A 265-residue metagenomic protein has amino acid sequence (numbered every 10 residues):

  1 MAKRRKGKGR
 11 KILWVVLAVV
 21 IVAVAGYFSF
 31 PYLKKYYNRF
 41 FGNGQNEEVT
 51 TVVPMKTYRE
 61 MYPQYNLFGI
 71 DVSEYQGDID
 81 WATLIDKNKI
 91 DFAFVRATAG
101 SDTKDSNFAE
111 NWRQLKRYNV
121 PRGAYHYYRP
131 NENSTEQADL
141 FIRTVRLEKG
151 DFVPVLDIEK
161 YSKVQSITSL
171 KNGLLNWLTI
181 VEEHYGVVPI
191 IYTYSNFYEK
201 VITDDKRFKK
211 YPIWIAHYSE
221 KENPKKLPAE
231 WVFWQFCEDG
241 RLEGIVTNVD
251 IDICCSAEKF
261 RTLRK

Functional and structural regions predicted by a protein language model:
M1-R10: N-terminal Lys/Arg-rich, disordered targeting/topogenic segments
W14-P31: Hydrophobic membrane-insertion alpha-helices, especially the h-region of bacterial N-terminal signal peptides
G26-N43: Hydrophobic single-pass membrane-insertion segments
R39-F41, V120, K265: Catalytic-site microenvironment of enzymes that process N-acetyl-hexosamine-containing cell-wall polysaccharides
N46-E74, R207-K265: Functionally critical loop-and-helix segments that line ligand-binding/catalytic clefts of soluble enzyme domains
M55, Y62-G77, I85, V95-L178 (+1 more regions): Substrate-binding cleft of extracellular glycoside hydrolase catalytic domains
I79-D80, K200: Short acidic active-site motifs
F152-L227: Catalytic domains of cell-wall/extracellular-matrix polysaccharide-remodeling enzymes, centered on de-N-acetylation
